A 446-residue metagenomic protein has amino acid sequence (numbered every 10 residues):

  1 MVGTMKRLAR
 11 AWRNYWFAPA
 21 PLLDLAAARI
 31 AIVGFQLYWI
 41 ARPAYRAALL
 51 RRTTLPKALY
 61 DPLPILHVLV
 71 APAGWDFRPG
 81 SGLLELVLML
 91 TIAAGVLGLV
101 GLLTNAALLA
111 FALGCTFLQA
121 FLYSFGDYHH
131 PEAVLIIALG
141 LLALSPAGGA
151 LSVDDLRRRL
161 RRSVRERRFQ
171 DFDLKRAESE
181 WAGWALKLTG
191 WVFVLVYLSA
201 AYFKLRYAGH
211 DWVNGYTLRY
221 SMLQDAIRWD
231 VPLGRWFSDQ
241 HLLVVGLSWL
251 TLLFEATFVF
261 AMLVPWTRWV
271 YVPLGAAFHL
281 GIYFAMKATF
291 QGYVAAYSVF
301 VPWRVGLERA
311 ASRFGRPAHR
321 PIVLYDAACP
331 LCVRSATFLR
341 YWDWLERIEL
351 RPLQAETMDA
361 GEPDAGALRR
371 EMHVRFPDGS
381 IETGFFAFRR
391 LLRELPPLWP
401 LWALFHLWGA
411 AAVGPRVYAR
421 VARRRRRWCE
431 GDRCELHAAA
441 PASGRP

Functional and structural regions predicted by a protein language model:
V2-E356, G366-A367, C429, L436 (+1 more regions): Alpha-helical membrane-anchoring segments
A355-P446: Thiol/selenol-based redox catalytic cores and closely related redox-interacting motifs
